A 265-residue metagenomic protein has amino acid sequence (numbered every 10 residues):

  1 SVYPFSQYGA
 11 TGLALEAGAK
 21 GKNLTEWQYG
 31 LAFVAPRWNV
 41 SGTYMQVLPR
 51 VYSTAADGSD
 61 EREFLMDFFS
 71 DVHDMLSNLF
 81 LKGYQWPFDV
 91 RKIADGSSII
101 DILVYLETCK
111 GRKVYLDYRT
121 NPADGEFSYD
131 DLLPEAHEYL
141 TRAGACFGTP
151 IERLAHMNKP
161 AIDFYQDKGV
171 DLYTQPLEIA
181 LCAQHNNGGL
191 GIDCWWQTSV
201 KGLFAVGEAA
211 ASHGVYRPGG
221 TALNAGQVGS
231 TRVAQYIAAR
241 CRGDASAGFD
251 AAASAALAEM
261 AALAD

Functional and structural regions predicted by a protein language model:
S1-F5, W38-N39, E152, N187 (+2 more regions): Alpha-helix capping and helix-loop boundary segments enriched in small/acidic/polar residues
V2-A17, S212-I237: A conserved FAD-binding loop/helix module that cradles the flavin
L15-K22, C194-S199, A239-A245: Secondary-structure transition/capping motifs at alpha-helix termini and the adjoining loop/turn into the next element
A19-D163, Q227, Y236-A239: An anion/pyrophosphate-binding glycine-rich loop and adjacent beta-alpha core in soluble alpha-beta enzymes
N158, V170, A209-A210: Glycine-/small-residue-rich beta->alpha transition segments that form the dinucleotide
F164-L203: FAD/FMN-dependent oxidoreductases across multiple families
W195-R217: Short FAD-binding loop at a beta-strand-to-alpha-helix junction that anchors the flavin cofactor in diverse
R240-D265: Long, amphipathic alpha-helical stalk/connector segments used for oligomerization, subunit docking, or mechanical
